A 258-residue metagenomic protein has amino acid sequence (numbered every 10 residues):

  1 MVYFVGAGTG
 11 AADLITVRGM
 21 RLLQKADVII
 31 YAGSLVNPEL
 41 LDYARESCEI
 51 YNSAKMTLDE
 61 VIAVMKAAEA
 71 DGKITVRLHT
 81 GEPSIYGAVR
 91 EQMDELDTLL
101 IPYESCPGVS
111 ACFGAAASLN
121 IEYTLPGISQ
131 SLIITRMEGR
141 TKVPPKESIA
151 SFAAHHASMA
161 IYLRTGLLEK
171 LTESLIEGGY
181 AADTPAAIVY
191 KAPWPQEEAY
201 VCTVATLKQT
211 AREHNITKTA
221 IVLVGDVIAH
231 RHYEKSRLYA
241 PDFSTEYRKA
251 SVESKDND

Functional and structural regions predicted by a protein language model:
M1-V109, G114, K208: Class I S-adenosyl-L-methionine
V2, E60, D71-T75, S131 (+2 more regions): A contiguous loop/helix-start segment that scaffolds small-molecule binding in enzyme catalytic cores
A11, E82-H155, E198-V201: Class I SAM-dependent methyltransferase SAM-binding "motif I" and its flanking Rossmann-like core
T16-V17, S34, P126-I128, D183 (+1 more regions): Non-catalytic, surface-exposed connector residues within folded enzymatic/regulatory domains
M20, D42, A67, T124-L125 (+3 more regions): Short secondary-structure boundary/capping segments
Y43, S118-L119, S174: Residue-level signal for well-ordered alpha-helical positions
